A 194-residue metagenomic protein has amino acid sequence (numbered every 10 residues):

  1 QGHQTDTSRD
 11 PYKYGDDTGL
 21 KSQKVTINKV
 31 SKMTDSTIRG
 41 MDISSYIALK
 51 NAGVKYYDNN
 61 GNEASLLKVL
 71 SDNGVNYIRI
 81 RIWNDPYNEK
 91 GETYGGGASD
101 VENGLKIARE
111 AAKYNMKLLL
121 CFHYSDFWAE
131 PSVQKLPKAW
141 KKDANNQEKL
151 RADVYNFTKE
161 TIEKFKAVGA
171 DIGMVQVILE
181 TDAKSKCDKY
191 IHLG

Functional and structural regions predicted by a protein language model:
Q1-S8: Bacterial Sec-dependent signal peptides at the C-terminal "C-region" and cleavage site
G2, T18, K159-T161: Prokaryotic Sec-type signal peptides and long signal-anchor helices with extended Leu/Ile/Val-rich h-regions
D6, D42-S45, A139-K142: Generic detector of short, locally flexible boundary/turn motifs and exposed helical patches
R9-V75: N-terminal carbohydrate-binding accessory modules
V69-G194: Substrate-binding cleft and catalytic face of glycoside hydrolase catalytic domains, especially the flexible beta-alpha
